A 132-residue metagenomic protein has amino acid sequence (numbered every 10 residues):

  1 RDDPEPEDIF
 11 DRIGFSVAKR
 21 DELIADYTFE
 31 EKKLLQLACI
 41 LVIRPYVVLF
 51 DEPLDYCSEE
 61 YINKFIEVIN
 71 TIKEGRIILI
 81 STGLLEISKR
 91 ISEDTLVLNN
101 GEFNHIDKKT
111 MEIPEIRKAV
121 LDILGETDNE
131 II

Functional and structural regions predicted by a protein language model:
L23-Y27: Conserved ABC ATPase signature
L37: Hydrophobic anchor residue at the start of the ABC signature
V48-E52: Catalytic Walker B motif of ABC-type/P-loop ATPase nucleotide-binding domains
I62-E74: Helical segment within the ABC ATPase nucleotide-binding domain
G75-T82: Conserved H-loop
L84-R90: Conserved H-loop
E102-G125: Conserved beta-strand-loop-alpha-helix hinge in the C-terminal portion of ABC ATPase nucleotide-binding domains
